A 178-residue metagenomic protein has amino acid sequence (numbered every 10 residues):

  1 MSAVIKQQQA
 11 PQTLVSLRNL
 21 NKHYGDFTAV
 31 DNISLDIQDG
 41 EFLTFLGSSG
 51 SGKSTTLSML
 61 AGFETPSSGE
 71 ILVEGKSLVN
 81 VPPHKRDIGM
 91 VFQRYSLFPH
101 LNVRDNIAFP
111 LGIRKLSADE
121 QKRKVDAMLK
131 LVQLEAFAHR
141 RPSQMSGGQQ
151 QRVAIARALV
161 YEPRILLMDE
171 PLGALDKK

Functional and structural regions predicted by a protein language model:
S2-K178: ABC family nucleotide-binding domain
